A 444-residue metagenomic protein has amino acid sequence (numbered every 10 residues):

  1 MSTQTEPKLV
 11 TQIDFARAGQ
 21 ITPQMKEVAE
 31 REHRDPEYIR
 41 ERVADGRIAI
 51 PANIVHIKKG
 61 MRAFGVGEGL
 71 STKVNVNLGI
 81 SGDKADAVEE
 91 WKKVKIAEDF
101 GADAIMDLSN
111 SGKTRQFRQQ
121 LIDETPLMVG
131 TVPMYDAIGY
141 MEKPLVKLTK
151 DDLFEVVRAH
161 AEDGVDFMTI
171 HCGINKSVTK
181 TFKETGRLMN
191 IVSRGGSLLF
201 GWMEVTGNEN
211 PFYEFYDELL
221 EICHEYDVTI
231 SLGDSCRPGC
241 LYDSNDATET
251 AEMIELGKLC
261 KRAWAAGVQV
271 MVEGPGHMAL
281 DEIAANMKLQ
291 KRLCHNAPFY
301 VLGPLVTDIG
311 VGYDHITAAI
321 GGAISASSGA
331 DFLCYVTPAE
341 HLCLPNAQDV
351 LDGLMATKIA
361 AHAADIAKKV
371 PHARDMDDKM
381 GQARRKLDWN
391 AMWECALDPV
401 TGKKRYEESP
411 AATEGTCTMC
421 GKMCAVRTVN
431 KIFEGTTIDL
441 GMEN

Functional and structural regions predicted by a protein language model:
M1-V10, G441-N444: Basic/polar N-terminal segments that are highly enriched at the extreme N-terminus, encompassing both cleavable
T3, T11-F15, Q20-I309, Y313 (+1 more regions): Alpha/beta enzyme core
T3-E6, Y313, D349, R405: Hydrophobic alpha-helical segments with strong N-terminal bias
K180-G207, P238, Y242-S244, L344-N444: Catalytic or ion-coupling anion/metal-binding cores of large enzyme and transporter domains
I309-A318, I324-V370: C-terminal catalytic subdomain
